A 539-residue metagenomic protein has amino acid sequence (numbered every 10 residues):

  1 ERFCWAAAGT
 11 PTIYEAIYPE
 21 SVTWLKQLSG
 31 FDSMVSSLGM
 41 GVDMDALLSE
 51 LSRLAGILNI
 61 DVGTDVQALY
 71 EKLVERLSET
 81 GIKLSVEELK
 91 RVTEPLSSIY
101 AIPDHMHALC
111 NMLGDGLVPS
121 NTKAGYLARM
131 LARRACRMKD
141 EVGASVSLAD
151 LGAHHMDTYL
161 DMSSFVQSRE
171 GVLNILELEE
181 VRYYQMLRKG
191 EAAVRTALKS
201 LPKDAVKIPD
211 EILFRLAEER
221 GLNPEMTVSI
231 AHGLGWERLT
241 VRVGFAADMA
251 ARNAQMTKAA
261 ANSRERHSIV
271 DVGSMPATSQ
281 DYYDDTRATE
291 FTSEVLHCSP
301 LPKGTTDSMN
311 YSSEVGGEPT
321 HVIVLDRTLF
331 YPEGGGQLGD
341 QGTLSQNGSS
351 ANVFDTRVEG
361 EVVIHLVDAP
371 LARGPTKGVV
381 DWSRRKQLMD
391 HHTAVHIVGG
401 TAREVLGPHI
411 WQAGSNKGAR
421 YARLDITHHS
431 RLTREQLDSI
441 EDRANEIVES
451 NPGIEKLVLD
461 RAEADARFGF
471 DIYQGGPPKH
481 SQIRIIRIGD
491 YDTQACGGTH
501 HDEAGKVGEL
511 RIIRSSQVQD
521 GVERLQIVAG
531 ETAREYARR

Functional and structural regions predicted by a protein language model:
E1-R539: A glycine- and charged-residue-rich anion-binding loop/surface
